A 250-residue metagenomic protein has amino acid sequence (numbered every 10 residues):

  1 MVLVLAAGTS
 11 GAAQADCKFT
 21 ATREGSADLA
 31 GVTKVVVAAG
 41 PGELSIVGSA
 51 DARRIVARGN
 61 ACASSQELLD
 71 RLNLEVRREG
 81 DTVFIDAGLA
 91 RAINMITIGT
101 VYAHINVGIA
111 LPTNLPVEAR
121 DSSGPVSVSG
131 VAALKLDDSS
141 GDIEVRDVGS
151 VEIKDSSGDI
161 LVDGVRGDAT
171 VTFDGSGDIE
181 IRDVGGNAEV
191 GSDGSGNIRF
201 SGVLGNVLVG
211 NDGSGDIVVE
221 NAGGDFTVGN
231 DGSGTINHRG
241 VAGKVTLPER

Functional and structural regions predicted by a protein language model:
M1-G8: Bacterial N-terminal signal peptides
G11-D121, P125-D138, E144-K154, L161-F173 (+2 more regions): Acidic (Asp/Glu) and glycine-rich low-complexity loops/linkers that are typically intrinsically disordered
G124, G141, G158, G175-G177 (+3 more regions): Periodic glycine anchor positions in long extracellular repeat architectures
D163, R182, S201, I217-E220 (+1 more regions): Conserved positions within tandem-repeat grammars
V171, V190, V209-N211, V228-N230: Calcium-binding motifs, dominated by EF-hand helix-loop-helix domains
F200-V203, L208-V209: Intrinsically disordered, low-complexity segments enriched in Gly and acidic/Ser/Thr residues that form flexible
V218-R250: Hydrophilic extracytoplasmic domains
